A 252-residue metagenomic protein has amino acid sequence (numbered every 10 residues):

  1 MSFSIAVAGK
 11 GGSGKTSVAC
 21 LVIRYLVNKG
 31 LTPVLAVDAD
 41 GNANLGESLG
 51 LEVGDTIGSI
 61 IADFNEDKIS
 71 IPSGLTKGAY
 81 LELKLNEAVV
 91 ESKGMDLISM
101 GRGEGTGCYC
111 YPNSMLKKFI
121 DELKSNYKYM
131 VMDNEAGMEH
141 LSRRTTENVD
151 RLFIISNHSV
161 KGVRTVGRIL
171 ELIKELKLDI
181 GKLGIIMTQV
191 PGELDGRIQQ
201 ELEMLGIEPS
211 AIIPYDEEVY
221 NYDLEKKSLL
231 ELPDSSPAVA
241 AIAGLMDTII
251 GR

Functional and structural regions predicted by a protein language model:
F3-G41: Walker A/P-loop phosphate-binding motif and the immediately C-terminal alpha-helix
S4, A36, M95-L97, P209-I212: Conserved beta-strand scaffold positions in the cores of enzyme catalytic domains, especially in NTP/NDP-utilizing
L21, Y25, S48, R144: Active-site signature of alpha/beta-hydrolase-fold catalytic machinery across serine- and Asp/Cys-nucleophile hydrolases
N28-S92: N-terminal phosphate/diphosphate-binding loop that engages ATP/GTP or pyrophosphate donors across diverse enzyme folds
A79-S92, D96-M132: Cytosolic-facing regulatory segments adjacent to core modules
Y111-I212, N221: Conserved catalytic-core segment of NTP-binding enzymes
E225-S236: C-terminal boundary of histidine-terminating zinc-finger modules
A241-R252: C-terminal alpha-helix
